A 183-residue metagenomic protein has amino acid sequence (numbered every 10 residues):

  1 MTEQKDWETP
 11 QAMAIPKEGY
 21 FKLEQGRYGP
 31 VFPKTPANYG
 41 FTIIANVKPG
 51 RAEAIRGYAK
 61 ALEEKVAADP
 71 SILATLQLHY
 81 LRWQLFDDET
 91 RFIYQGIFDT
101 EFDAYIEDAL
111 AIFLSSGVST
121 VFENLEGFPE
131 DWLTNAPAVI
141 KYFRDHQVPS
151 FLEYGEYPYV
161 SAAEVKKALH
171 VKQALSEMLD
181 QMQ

Functional and structural regions predicted by a protein language model:
T2-R91, I97-A111, F128-Q183: Short S/T/G/P-rich N-terminal loop/turn motif that feeds into the first structured element of a domain
L114-E130: Conserved short beta-strand edge segments in small beta-sheet-based binding/regulatory domains
